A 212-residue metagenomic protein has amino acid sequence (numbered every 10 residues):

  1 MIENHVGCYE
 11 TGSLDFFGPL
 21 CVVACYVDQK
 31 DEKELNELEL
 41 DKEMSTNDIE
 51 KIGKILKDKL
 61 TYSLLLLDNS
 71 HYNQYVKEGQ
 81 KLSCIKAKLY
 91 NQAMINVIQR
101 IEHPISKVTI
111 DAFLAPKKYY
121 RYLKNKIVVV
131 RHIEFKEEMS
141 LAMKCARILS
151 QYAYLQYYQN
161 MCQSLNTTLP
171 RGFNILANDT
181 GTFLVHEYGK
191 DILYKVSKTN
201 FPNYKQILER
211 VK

Functional and structural regions predicted by a protein language model:
M1-K212: RNase H-like, Mg2+-dependent phosphodiesterase core, and more generally RNA phosphate-backbone-engaging helix-loop
